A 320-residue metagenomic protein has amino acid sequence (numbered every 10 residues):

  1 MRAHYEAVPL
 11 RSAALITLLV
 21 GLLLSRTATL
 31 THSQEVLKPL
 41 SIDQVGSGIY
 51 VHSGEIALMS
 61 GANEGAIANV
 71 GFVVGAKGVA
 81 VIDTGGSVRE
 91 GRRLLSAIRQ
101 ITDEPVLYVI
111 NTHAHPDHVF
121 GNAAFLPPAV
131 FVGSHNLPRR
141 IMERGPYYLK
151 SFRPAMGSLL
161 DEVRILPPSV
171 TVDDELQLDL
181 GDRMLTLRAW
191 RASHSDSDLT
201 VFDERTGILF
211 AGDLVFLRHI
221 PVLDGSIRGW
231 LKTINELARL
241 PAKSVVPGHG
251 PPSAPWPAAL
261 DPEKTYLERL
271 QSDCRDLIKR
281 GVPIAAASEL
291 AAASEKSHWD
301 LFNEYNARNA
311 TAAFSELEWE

Functional and structural regions predicted by a protein language model:
M1-L10: N-terminal secretory signal peptides that target proteins for export/translocation
A13-R26: Bacterial N-terminal signal peptides
G46-A97, L199-A211: Conserved beta-strand hairpin/beta-sheet module of binuclear metal-dependent hydrolase folds, prominently
I82-T84, L107-A114, V132-H135, W190 (+2 more regions): Active-site neighborhood of phospho(di)ester-bond hydrolases with catalytic His/Asp-centered motifs
R92, S96-Q177, D196: Active-site HxH/HxHxD metal-binding segment of metal-dependent hydrolases
T171-D203: Core dinuclear metal-dependent hydrolase active-site scaffold
L231-V282, L290: Divalent-metal (often Zn2+) His-rich catalytic cores of metallo-beta-lactamase-fold enzymes
K279-E320: C-terminal regulatory/interaction regions
